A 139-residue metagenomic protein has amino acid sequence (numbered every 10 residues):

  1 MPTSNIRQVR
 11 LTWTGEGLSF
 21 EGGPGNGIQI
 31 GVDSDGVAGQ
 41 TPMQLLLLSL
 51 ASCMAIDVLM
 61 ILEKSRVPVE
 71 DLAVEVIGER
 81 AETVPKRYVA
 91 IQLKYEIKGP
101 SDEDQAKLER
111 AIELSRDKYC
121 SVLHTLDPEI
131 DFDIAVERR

Functional and structural regions predicted by a protein language model:
M1-L48, V58-R139: Extended beta-strand/beta-hairpin segments
C53-M54: Alpha-helical metal-binding/catalytic segments enriched in His/Glu/Asp
